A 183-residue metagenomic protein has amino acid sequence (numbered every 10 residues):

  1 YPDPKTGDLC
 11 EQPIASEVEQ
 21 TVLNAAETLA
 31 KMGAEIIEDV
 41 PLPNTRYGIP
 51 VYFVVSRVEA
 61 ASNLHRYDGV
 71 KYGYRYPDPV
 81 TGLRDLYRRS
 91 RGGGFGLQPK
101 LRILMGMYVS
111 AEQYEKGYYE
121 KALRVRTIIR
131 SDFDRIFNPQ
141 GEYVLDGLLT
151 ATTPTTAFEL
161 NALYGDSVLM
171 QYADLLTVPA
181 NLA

Functional and structural regions predicted by a protein language model:
Y1-E11: Short beta-strand segments enriched in small/hydrophobic residues
G7, I49-P50: Charged, low-complexity surface segments at secondary-structure and domain boundaries
L9-Q20: Glycine- and acidic-residue-enriched helix-capping/strand-helix junction motifs
C10, N44, S110: Glycine-/small-residue-rich active-site loops that bind phosphorylated ligands and cofactors
V18-N24, T28-M32, I36, Y47-I49 (+3 more regions): Glycine-rich, small-residue loops and helix-cap segments that act as flexible hinges at active-site edges
D39-L42: Terminal hydrophobic/aromatic helix or amphipathic segment near a protein terminus
